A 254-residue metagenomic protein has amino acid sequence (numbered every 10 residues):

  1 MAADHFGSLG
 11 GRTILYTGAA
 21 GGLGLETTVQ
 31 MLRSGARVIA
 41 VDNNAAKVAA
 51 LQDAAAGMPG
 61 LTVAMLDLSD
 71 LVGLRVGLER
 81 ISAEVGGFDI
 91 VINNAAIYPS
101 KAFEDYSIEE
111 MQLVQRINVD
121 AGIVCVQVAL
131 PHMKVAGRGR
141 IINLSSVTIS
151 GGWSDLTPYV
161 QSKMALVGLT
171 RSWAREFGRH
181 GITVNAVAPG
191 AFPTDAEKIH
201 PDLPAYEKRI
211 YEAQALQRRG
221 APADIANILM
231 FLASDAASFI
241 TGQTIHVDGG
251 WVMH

Functional and structural regions predicted by a protein language model:
M1-F6, G151, M230, T241-H254: Short C-terminal tail/terminal secondary-structure segment of NAD(P)H-dependent dehydrogenase/reductase domains
A20-G21: Conserved glycine-rich cofactor-binding loop
R75, I97-Q112, D155-P158, K198-D202: Conserved mid-core segment of classical short-chain dehydrogenase/reductases
I97, E104-V124, I142, L166 (+1 more regions): Catalytic Tyr-X3-Lys loop
V126, S162, T170: Active-site helix of classical SDR
P131, R175-E176, S238: Alpha-helical segment proximal to the catalytic Tyr-Lys
S146: Residue(s) in the substrate-gating loop at a strand-loop-helix junction that position the organic substrate next
G178, T183, I240-G242: Short, small/polar-rich loop/turn modules that mediate ligand/substrate recognition or access, typified
